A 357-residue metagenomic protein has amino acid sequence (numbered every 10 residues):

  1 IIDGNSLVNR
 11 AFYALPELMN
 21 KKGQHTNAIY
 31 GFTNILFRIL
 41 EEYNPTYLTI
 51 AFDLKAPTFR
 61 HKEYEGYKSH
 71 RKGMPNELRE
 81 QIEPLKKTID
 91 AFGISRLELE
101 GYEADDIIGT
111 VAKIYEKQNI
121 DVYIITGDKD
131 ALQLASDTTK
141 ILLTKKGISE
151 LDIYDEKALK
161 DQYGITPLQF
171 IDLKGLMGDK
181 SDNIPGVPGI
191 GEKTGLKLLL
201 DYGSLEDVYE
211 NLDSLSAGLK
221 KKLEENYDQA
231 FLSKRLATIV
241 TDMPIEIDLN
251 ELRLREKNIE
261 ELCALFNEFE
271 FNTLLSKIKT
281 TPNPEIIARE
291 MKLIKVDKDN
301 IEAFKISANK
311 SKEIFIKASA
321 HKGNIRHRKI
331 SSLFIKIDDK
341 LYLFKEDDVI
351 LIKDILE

Functional and structural regions predicted by a protein language model:
I1-I125, K129-D155, Q229-L232, T238-E246 (+1 more regions): Noncatalytic, basic helical substrate-engagement surface that gates or grips nucleic-acid strands
D3, I50, I108, D128 (+6 more regions): A residue-level signal for conserved active-site and pocket-lining positions in enzyme catalytic cores
L7, L132-L134, G195, L274 (+1 more regions): General alpha-helical segment detector with a strong preference for membrane-spanning helices and helix-boundary regions
L36, K86, G109-A112, L132 (+4 more regions): Short amphipathic alpha-helical segments and helix-helix/interface helices
N44-T49, I94, K117, S136-K140 (+1 more regions): Non-catalytic nucleic-acid-binding/docking modules located in mid-to-C-terminal regions of nucleic-acid enzymes
T58, S216, K322-I325: Flexible loop/turn segments at secondary-structure boundaries
I124, V187-I190, K322-R326: Replace "in large, NTP-powered and nucleic-acid-processing enzymes" with "in large, NTP-powered factors and other
D248-L333, D338-E357: Long, highly charged low-complexity segments
